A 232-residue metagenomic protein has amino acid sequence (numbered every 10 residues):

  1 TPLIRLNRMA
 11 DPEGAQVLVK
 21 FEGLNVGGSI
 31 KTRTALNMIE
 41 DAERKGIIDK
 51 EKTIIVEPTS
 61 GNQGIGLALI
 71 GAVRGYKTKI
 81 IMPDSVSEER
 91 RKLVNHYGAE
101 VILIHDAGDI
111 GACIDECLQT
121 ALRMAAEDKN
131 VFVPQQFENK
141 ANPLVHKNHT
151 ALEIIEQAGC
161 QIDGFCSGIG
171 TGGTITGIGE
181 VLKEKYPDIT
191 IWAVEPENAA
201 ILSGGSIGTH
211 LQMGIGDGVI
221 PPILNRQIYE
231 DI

Functional and structural regions predicted by a protein language model:
T1-I232: PLP-dependent amino-acid enzyme catalytic core
